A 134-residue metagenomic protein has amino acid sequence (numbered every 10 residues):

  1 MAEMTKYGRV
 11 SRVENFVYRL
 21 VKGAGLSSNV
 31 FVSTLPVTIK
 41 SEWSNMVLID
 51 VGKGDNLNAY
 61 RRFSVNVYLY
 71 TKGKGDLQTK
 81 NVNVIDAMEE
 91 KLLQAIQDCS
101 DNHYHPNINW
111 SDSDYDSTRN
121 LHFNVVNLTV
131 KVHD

Functional and structural regions predicted by a protein language model:
M1-N29, D50-D134: Charged, amphipathic alpha-helical segments and their flanking helix caps
F31-S41: Short acidic low-complexity segments
S41-V51: A short, hydrophobic beta-strand-centered structural micro-motif
